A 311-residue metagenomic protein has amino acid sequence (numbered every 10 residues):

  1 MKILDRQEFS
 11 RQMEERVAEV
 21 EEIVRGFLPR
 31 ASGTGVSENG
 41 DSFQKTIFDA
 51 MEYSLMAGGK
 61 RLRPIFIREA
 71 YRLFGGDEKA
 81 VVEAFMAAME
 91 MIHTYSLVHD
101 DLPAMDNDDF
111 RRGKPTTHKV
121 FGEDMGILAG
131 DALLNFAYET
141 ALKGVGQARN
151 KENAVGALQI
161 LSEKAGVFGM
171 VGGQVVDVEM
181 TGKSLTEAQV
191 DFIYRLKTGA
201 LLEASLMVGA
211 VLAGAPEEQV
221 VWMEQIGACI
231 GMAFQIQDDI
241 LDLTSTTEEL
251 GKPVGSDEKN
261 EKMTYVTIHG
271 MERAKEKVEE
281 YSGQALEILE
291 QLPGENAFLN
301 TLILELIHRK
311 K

Functional and structural regions predicted by a protein language model:
M1-P29: N-terminal amphipathic/basic leader segments beginning at the initiator methionine
E14-R16, R25, D41-L289, A297-I307: Mg2+-dependent prenyl diphosphate-binding active-site environment of isoprenoid biosynthetic enzymes
V20, T34, I65-I67: General helical structural elements
S32-S42: Intrinsically disordered, low-complexity terminal tails and inter-domain linkers enriched for S/T/G/P/D/E
L292: Short arginine-rich
